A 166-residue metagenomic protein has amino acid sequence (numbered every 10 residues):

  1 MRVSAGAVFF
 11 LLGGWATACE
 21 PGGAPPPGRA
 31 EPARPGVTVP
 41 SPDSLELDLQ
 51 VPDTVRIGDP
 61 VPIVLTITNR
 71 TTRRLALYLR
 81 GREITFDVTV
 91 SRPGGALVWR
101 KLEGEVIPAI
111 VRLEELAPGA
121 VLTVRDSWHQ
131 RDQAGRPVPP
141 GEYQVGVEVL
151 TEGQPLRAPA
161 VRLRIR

Functional and structural regions predicted by a protein language model:
M1-A7: Bacterial N-terminal signal peptides that target proteins for export
A16-A18: C-terminal motif of bacterial Sec signal peptides marking the signal peptidase cleavage site
E20-G22: Bacterial signal peptide processing site
V37-V61: N-terminal edge beta-strand
P40-L45, T68-W128, D132-Q133, E142-Q144 (+1 more regions): Contiguous segments within soluble domain cores/interaction surfaces
P60-R70: Short beta-strand elements of extracellular/lumenal beta-sandwich folds
D132-R166: Terminal connector regions
